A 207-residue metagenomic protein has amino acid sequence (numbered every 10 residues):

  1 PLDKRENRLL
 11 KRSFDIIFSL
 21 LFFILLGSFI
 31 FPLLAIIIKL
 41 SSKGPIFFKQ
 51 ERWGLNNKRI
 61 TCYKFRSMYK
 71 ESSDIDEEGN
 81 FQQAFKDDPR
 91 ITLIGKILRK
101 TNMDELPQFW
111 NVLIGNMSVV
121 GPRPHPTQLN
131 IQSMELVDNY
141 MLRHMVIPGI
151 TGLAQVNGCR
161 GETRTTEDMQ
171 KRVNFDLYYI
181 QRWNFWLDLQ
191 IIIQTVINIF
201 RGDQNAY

Functional and structural regions predicted by a protein language model:
D3-E71, N111, F185-Y207: A hydrophobic, helix-centered structural microdomain
E6, I114, V137-Y207: C-terminal terminal-structure detector
L20, P45, L55, K96 (+3 more regions): Gly/Ser/Thr-rich helix-start
L26, Q83, D87, R99 (+1 more regions): Aromatic-acidic/polar surface patches that form glycan- and anion
L34, F48-K49, V120-P122, T127-Q128 (+2 more regions): Short, hydrophobic secondary-structure boundary micro-motifs
F47-R90, T151-R172: Short, glycine-rich, amphipathic interfacial segments at transmembrane boundaries or analogous
S73-D76, G121, Q204: Short amphipathic alpha-helical interaction/hinge segments
A84-I147, I191-I199: A short, structured surface patch at a secondary-structure boundary
